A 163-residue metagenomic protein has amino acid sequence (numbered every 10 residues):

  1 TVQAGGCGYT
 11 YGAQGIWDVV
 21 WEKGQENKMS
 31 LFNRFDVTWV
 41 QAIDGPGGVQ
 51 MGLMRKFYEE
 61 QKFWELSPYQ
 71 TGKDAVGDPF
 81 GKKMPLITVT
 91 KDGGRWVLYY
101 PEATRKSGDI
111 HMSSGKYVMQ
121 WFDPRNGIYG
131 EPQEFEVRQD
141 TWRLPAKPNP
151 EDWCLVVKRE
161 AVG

Functional and structural regions predicted by a protein language model:
V2-Q133, P145-G163: Aromatic- and carboxylate-lined catalytic core of secreted/periplasmic carbohydrate-active enzymes
E134-R138: Structured interaction patches on ligand/partner-binding surfaces of diverse proteins
D140-W142: Short strand-edge motifs at loop-to-beta-strand transitions and within beta-strands of extracellular beta-rich domains
